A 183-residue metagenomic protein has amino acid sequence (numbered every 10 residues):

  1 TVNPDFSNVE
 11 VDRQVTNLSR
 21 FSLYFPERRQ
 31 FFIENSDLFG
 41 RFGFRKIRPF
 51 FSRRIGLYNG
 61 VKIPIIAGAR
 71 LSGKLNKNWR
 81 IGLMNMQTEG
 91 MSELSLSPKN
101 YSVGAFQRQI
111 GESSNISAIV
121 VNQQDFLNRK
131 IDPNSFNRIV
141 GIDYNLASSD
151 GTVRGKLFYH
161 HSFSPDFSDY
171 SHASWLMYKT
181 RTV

Functional and structural regions predicted by a protein language model:
T1-V183: Outer-membrane beta-barrel channel domains
